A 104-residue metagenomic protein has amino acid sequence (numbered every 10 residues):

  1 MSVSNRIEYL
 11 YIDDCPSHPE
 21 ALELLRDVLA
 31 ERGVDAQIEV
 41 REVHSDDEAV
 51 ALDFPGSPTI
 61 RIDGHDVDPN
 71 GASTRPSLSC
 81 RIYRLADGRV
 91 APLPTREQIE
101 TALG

Functional and structural regions predicted by a protein language model:
S2-R32: Local sequence-structure signature of Cys/Sec-based thiol-disulfide redox active-site neighborhoods
Y9, D13, E48, D87: Conserved short-loop catalytic and cofactor-binding motifs
E23, D27, D47, P58: Surface-exposed charge patches
D35-D46: Thiol-based oxidoreductase modules, predominantly thioredoxin-like and allied folds used for disulfide exchange
D47-D53: Acidic pyrophosphate-coordinating catalytic loop
D53-R61, P76-S79: Structural micro-motif
H65-G104: Non-catalytic, surface beta->alpha helical segment in thiol-disulfide oxidoreductase systems
